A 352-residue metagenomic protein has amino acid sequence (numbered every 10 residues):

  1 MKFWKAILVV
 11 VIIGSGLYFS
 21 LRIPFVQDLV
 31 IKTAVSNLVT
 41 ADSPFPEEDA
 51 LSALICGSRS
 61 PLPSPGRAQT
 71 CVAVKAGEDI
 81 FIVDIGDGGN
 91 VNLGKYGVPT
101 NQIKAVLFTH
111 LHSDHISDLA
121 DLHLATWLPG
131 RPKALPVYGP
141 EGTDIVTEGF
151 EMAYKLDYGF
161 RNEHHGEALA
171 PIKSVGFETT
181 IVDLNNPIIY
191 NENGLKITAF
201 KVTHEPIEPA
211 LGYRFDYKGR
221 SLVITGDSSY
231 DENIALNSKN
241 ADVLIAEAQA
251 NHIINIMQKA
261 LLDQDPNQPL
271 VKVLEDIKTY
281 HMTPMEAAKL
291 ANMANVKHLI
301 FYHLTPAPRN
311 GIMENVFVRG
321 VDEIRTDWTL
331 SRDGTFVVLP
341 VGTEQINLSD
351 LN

Functional and structural regions predicted by a protein language model:
K2-L17, G212, S221-V223, S229-D333: Cap/insert and terminal regions of metallo-dependent hydrolase folds
K2-V223, S229, N310-E344, D350: Binuclear metal-dependent hydrolase catalytic cores
